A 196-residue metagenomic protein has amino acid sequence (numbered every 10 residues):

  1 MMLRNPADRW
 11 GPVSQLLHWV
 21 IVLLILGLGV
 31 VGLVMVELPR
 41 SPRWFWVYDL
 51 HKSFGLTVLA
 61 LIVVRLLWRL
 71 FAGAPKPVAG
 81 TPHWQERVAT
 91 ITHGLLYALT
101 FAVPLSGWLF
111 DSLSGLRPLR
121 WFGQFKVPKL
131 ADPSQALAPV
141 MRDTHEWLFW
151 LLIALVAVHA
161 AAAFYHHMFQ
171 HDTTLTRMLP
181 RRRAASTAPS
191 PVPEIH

Functional and structural regions predicted by a protein language model:
M1-H196: Membrane-embedded alpha-helical bundles that constitute the cytochrome b-like, heme-associated redox core of multi-pass
